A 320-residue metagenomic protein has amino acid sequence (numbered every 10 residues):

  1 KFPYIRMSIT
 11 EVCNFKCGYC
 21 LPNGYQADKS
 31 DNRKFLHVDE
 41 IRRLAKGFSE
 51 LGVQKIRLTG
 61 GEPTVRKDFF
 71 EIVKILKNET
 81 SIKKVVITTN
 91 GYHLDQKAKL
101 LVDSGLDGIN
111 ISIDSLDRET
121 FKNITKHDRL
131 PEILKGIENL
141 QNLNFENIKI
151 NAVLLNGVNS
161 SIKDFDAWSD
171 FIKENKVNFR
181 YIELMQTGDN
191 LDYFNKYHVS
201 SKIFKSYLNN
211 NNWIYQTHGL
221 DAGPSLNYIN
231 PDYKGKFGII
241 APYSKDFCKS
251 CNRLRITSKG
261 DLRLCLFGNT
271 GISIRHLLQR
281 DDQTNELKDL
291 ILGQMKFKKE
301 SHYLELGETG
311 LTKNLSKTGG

Functional and structural regions predicted by a protein language model:
K1-L36, L266: Canonical Radical SAM [4Fe-4S] cluster-binding loop centered on the CxxxCxxC motif and its immediate flanking residues
K1-Y4, D170-E174, L184-G320: Auxiliary Fe-S-binding modules of radical SAM enzymes
Y4, S8, R57, T88 (+3 more regions): Conserved beta-strand segments that form the floor/walls of ligand-binding pockets within enzyme and binding domains
F15, R118-E119, D246, I272: Glycine-centered loop/turn positions within well-structured domains that cap or flank conserved ligand/cofactor-binding
K16, G60, K259-G260: Residue-level recognition of short loop/turn positions
Q26-D31, D117-I124, G188-D192, S273-R275: A short acidic, helix-capping loop that chelates divalent metal ions and anchors anionic groups
F35-L58, E62-R180: Radical SAM/AdoMet-radical enzyme domain recognition
